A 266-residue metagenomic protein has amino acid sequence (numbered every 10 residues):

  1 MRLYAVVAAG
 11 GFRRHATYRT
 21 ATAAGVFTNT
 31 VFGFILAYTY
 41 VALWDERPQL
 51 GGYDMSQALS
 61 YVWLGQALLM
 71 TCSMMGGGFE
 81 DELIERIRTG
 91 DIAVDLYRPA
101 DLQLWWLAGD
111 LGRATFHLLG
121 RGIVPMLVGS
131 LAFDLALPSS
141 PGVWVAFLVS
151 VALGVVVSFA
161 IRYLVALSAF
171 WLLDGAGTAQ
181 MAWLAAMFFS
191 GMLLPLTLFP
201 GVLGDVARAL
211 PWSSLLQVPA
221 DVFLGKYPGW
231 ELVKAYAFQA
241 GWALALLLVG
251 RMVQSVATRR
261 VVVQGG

Functional and structural regions predicted by a protein language model:
M1-G266: Hydrophobic transmembrane alpha-helices and immediately adjacent juxtamembrane helices of multi-pass inner-membrane
